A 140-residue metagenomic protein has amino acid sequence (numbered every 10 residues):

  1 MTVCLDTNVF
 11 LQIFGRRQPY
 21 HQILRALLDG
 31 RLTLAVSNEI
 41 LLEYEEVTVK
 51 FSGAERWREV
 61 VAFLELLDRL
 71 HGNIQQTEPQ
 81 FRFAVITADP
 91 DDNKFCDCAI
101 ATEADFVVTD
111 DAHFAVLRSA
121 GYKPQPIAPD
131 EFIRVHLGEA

Functional and structural regions predicted by a protein language model:
M1-Q18: Metal-dependent nucleic-acid phosphoesterase active-site entry motif
C4, V108-T109: Generic enzyme active-site microenvironment
L5, Q22-F51: PIN/NYN-family metal-dependent endoribonuclease catalytic core
P19-Y20, D91-D92: Amphipathic coiled-coil/heptad-repeat helices and related helical stalk/stem segments that mediate oligomerization
N38-E39, D110-A112: Short secondary-structure boundary segments
E39, A62-I86: Acidic catalytic patch
L41-E45, V49-D68, E131, V135-A140: Extended, non-globular alpha-helical segments
I86, N93, I100-F106, A112-A140: Acidic, PIN/NYN-like endoribonuclease modules and their adjacent C-terminal/linker elements
